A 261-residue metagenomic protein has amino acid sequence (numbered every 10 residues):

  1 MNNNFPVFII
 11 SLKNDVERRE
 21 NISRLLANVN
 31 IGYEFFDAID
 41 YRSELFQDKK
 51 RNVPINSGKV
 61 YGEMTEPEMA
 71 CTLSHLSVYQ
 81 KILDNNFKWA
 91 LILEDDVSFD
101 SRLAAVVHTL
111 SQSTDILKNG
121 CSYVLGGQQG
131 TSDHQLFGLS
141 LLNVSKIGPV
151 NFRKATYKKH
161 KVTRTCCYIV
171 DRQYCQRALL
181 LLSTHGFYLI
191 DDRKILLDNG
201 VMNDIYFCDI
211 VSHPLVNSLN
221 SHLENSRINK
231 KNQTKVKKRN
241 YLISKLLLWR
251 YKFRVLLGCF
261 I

Functional and structural regions predicted by a protein language model:
M1-L93, V97-I261: An acidic/histidine-cluster motif and surrounding catalytic segment that typifies divalent-metal-assisted enzyme active
